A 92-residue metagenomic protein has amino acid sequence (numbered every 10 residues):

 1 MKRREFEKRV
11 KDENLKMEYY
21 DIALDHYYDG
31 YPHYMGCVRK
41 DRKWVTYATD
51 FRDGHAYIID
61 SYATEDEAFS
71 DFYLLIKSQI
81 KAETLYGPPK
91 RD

Functional and structural regions predicted by a protein language model:
M1-Y28: Negatively charged, low-complexity tracts enriched in Asp/Glu with abundant Ser/Thr
R3-E5, R42-V45, D71: Secondary-structure boundary/capping motif
D25-H33, R91-D92: A cross-kingdom feature marking charged/low-complexity
D29-Y57, L75: Short aromatic-glycine-(Arg/Gly/Cys) micro-motifs in beta-strand/loop hairpins
A63-S78: A short, charged, amphipathic alpha-helix used as a generic interaction element across diverse proteins
S78-D92: Intrinsically disordered, low-complexity charged/polar segments
